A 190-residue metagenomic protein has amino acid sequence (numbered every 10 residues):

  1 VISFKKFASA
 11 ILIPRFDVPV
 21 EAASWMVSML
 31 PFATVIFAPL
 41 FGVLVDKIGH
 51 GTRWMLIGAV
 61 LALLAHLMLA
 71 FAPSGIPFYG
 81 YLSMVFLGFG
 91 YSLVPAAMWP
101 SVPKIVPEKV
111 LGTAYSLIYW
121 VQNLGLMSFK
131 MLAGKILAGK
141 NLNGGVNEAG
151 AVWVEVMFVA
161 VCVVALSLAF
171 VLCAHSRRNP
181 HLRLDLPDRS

Functional and structural regions predicted by a protein language model:
V1-V35, P95, F129-K130: Extracytoplasmic gate region of multi-pass secondary transporters
A10, W99-I105: Intracellular helix-loop hinge segments at the cytoplasmic ends of transmembrane helices in 12-TM rocker-switch-type
F37-H50, L137: Helix-to-loop junctions at the C-terminal end of transmembrane segments in multipass secondary transporters
G51-M98: C-terminal transmembrane helical hairpin of 12-TM major facilitator-type secondary transporters
K109-L142: A late C-terminal transmembrane helix in Major Facilitator Superfamily
K135-C162: A membrane-interface helix-boundary motif in multi-pass transporters
